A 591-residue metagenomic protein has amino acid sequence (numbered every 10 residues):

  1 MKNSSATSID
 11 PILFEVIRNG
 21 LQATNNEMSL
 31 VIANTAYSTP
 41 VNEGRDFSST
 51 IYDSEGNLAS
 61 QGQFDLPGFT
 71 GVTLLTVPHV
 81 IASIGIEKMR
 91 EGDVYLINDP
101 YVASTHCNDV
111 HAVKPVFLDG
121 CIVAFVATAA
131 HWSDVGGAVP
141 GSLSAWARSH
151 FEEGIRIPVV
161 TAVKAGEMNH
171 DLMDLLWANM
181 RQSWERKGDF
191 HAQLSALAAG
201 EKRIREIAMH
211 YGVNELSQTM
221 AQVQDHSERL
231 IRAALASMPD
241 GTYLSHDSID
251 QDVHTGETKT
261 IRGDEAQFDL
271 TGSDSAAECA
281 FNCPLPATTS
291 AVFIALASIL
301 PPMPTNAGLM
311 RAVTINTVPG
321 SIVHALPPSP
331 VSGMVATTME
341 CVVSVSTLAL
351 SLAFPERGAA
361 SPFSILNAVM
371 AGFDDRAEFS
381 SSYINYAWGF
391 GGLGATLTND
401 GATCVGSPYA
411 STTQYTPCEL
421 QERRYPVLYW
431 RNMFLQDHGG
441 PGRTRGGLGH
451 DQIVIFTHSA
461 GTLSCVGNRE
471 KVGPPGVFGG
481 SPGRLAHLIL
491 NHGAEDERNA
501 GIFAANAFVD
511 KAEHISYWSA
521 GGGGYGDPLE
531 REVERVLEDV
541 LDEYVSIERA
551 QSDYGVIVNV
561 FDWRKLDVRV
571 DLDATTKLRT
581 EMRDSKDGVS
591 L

Functional and structural regions predicted by a protein language model:
K2-E91, L96-L118, I122-L591: Glycine/proline-enriched, intrinsically flexible loops and inter-domain linkers
